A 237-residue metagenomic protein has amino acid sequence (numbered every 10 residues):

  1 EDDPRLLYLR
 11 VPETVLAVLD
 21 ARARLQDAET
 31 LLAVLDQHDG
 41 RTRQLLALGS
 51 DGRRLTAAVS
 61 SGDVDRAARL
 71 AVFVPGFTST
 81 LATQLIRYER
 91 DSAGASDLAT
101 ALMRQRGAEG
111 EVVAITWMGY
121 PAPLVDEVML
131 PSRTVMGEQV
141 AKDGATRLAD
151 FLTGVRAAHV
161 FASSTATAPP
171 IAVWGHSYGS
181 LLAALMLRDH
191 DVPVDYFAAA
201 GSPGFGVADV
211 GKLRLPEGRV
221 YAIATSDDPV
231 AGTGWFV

Functional and structural regions predicted by a protein language model:
E1-R5, A162-A168, G175: Polar low-complexity intrinsically disordered regions
E1-Y88: Flexible, membrane-associating and regulatory peripheral segments of lipid-active enzymes
R10-E13, R54, L130, P169 (+1 more regions): Generic, low-specificity signal for short hydrophobic/alpha-helical stretches with a mild N-terminal bias, encompassing
A17-V18, T42-L46, P169-P170, D191-Y196: N-terminal start-of-chain detector that recognizes signal peptides and the immediate post-cleavage beginning
A23-L25, H38, S50-G52, S92-S96 (+2 more regions): A short linear-motif detector with a strong N-terminal bias
G62-D65, G76-P169, D189-V237: Lipolytic serine-hydrolase domain surface
W174-A183: Gly/Ala-rich beta-loop-alpha elbow adjacent to hydrolase catalytic centers
A184-R188: Short, hydrophobic alpha-helix immediately C-terminal to the catalytic nucleophile
